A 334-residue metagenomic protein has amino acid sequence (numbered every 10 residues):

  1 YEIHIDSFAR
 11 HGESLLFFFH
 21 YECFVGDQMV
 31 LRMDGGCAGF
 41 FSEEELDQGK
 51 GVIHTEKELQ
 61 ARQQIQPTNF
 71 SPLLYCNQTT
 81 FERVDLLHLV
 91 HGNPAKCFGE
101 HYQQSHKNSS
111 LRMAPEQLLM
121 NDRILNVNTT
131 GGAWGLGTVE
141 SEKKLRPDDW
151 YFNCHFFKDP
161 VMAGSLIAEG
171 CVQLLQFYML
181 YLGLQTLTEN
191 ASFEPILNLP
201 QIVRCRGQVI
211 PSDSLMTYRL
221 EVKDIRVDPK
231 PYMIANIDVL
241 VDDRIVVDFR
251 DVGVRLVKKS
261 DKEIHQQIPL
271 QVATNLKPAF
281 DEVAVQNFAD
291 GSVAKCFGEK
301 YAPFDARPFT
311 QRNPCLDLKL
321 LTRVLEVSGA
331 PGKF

Functional and structural regions predicted by a protein language model:
Y1-D6, M216-V222: Short tryptophan-centered beta-strand motifs in secreted/extracellular beta-sheet-rich domains of glycan-recognition
F8-Q28, D34-M162, F193-E194, R206-I210 (+3 more regions): Non-catalytic linker/capping segments at the edges of enzyme domains
S165-A168, V172-G183: Beta-strand/loop-rich accessory regions of lumenal/periplasmic or secreted enzymes, predominantly carbohydrate-active
L197-R204: Short, structured beta-strand/loop micro-motifs enriched in basic residues and often containing a Trp
V209-T217: Short nucleic-acid-contacting surface segments enriched for D/E, G, S/T with interspersed K/R
